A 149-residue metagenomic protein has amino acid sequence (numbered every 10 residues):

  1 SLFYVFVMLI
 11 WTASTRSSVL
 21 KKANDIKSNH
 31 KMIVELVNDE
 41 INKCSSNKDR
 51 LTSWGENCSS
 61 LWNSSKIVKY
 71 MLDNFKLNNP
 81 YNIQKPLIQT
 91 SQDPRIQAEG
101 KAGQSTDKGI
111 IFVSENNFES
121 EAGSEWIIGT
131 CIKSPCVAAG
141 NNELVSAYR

Functional and structural regions predicted by a protein language model:
S1-S18, K22, I33: N-terminal single-pass transmembrane signal-anchor helix
S17-L20, I26, H30, S60 (+2 more regions): Aromatic-residue detector
V19-K48: Membrane-proximal N-terminal amphipathic helix
N42-R149: Periplasmic/extracellular, small/polar-rich flexible segments of pilin-like filament-forming proteins
